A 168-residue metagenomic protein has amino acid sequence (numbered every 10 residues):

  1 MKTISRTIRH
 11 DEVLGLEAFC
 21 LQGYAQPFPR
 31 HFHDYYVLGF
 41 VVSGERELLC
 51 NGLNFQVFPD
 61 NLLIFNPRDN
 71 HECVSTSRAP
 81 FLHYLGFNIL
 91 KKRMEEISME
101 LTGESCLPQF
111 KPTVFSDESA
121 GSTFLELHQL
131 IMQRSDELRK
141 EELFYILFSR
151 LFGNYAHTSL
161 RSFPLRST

Functional and structural regions predicted by a protein language model:
R6-C106, Q133-D136: N-terminal regulatory/effector-sensing and dimerization cores that precede helix-turn-helix DNA-binding domains
H10, F32, N88, V114-G121 (+1 more regions): Alpha-helix N-cap/helix-start motif at coil-to-helix transitions, marked by capping-box chemistry
V37-F40, R93, T123, L143 (+1 more regions): Amphipathic, well-ordered alpha-helical segments in soluble domains
S105-S119, Q129-T168: Short, Lys/Arg-enriched, Trp-marked, Pro/Gly-tolerant hinge/linker segments that flank
F124-H128: Short, Lys/Arg-enriched alpha-helical recognition elements, typified by the DNA-recognition helix
